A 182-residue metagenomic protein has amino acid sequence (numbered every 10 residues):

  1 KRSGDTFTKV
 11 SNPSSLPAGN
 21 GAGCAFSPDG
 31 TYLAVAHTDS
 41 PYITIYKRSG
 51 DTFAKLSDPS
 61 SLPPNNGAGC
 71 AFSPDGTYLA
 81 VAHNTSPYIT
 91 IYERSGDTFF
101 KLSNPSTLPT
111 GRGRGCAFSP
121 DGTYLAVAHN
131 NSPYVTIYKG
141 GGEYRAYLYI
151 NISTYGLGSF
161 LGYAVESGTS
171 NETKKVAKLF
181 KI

Functional and structural regions predicted by a protein language model:
G4-N12, G50-D58, G96-N104, G142-R145: Beta-strand initiation motifs
P13-A18, P59-P64, P105-T110: Surface loop/turn motifs at the tips and blade-to-blade linkers of beta-strand repeat domains
P28-D29, P74-D75, P120-D121: Residue-level detector of Asp-centered blade-edge/turn motifs that repeat once per structural unit in beta-propeller
T38, N84, N130: Short loop/turn segments immediately following the C-termini of beta-strands
R114-F118, T123-R145: Blade-level signature of beta-propeller repeat domains, shared across WD40, Kelch, NHL, RCC1 and BNR/Asp-box propellers
E143-I182: Extracellular receptor-binding modules and their adjoining Ser/Thr/Gly/Asp/Asn-rich linkers
